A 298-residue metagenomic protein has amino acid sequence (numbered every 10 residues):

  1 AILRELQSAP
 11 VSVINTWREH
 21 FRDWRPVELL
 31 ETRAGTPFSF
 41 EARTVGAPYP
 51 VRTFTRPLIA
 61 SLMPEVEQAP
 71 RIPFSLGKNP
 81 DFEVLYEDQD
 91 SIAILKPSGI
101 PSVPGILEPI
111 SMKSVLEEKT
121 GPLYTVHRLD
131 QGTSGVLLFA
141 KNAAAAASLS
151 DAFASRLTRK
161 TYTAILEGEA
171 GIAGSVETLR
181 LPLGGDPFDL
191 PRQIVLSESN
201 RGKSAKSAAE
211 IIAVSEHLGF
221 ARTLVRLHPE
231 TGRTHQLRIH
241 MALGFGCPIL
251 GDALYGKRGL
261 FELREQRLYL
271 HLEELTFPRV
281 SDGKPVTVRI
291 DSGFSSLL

Functional and structural regions predicted by a protein language model:
A1-P70, S75: RNA-binding accessory domains that recognize and position tRNA/RNA substrates
M63-L298: RNA pseudouridine synthases
